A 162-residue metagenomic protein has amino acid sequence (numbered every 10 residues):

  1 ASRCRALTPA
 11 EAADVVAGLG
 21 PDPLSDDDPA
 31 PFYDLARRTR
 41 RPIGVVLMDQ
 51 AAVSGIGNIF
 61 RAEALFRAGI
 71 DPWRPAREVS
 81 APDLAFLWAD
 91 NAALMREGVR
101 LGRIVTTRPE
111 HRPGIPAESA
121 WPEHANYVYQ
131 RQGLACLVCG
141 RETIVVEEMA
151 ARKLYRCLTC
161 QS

Functional and structural regions predicted by a protein language model:
A1-S162: Structured catalytic/nucleic-acid-binding cores of DNA maintenance enzymes
